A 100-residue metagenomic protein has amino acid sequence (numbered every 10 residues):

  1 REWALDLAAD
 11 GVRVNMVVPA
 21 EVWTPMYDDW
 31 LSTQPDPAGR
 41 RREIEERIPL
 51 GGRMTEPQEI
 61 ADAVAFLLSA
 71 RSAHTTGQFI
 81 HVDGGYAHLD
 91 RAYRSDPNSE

Functional and structural regions predicted by a protein language model:
R1, L5, V12, A61-D62 (+1 more regions): Conserved active-site helix of classical SDR/Rossmann-fold NAD(P)-dependent CH-OH oxidoreductases
L5-A9, V22, T55, L68: A short hydrophobic alpha-helix cap/turn motif
A8, R13, T75-G77: Short, small/polar-rich loop/turn modules that mediate ligand/substrate recognition or access, typified
A9, V22-I48, R91-E100: A glycine/serine/threonine-rich, flexible loop-to-helix segment that serves as the NAD(P) cofactor-binding "lid"
R13-W23, L68, H81-D83: Conserved SDR Rossmann-fold cofactor-binding beta-strand/turn motif
Q34, A70-R71: A general structural signal marking secondary-structure boundaries and capping sites
I48-I60, R71: A conserved structural motif in NAD(P)-dependent oxidoreductases
A65, T76-E100: Short C-terminal tail/terminal secondary-structure segment of NAD(P)H-dependent dehydrogenase/reductase domains
